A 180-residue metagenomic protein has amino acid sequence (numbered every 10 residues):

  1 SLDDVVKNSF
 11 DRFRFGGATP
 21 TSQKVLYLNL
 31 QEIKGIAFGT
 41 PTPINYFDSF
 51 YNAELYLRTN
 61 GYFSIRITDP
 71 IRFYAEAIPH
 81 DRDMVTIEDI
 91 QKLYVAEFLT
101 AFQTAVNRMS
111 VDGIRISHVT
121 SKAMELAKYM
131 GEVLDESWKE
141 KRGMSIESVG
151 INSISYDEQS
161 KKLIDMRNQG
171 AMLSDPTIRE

Functional and structural regions predicted by a protein language model:
S1-I164, N168, L173-S174: N-terminal hydrophobic membrane-entry segments
